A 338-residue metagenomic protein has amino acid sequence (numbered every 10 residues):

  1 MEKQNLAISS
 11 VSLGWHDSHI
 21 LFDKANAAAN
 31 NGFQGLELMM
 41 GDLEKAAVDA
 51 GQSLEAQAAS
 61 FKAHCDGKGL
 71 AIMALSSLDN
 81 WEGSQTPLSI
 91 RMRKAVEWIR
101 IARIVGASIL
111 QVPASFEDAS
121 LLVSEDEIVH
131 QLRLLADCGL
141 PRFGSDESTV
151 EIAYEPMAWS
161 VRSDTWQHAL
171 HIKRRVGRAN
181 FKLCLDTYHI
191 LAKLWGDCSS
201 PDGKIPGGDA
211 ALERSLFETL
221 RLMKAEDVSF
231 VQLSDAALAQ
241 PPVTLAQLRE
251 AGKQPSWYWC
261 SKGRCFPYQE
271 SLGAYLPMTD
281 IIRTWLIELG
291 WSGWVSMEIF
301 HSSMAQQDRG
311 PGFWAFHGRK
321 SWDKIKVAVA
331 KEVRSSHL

Functional and structural regions predicted by a protein language model:
M1-K3, D23-G32, A50-M73, R93-G106 (+4 more regions): Acidic (Asp/Glu)-rich catalytic clusters
M1-Q4, A29-N30, G203-R214, T244-Q247 (+1 more regions): Eukaryotic N-terminal low-complexity, Ser/Thr- and Lys/Arg-rich leader segments that predominantly function as
Q4-V11, L36-L38, I72-S77, L110-V112 (+4 more regions): Hydrophobic faces of well-ordered beta-strands that scaffold small-molecule active sites in alpha/beta enzyme cores
N26, H64-K68, W81-L185, A192: Active-site acidic/histidine proton-transfer and metal-coordination neighborhood in alpha/beta enzyme cores
G35-L36, L134-Y275: Acidic/histidine-rich catalytic cores of soluble enzymes
E37-C65, A114-S120, L238: Glycine-rich, proline-tolerant flexible connector loops at the mouths of alpha/beta enzymes
E44-S53, S77-K94, S115-E127, C198 (+3 more regions): Surface-exposed, active-site-proximal loop segments in enzymatic domains
Q307-R334: C-terminal helical cap(s) of enzyme catalytic domains, especially alpha/beta-barrels
